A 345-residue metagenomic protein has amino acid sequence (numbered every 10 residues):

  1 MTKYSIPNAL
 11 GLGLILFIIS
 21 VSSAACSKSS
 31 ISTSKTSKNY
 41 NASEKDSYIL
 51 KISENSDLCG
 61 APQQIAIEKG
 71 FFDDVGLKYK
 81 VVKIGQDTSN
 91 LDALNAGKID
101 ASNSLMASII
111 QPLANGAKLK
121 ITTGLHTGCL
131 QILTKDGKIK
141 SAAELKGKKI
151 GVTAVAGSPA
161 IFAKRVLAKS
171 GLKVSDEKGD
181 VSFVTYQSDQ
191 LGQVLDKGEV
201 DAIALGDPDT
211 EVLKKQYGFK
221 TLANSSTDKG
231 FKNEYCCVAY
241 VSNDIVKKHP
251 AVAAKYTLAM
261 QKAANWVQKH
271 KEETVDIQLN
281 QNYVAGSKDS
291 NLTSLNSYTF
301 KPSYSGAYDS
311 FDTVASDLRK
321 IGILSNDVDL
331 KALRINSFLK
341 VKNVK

Functional and structural regions predicted by a protein language model:
M1-I49, K342-K345: Short, low-complexity disordered leader/linker segments with a strong preference for bacterial N-terminal type II
I31-T185, D201-D207, T221-A223, N233: Short, glycine-/small- and polar/acidic-enriched structural segments that line small-molecule recognition paths
D57, G85-T88, N103, T153 (+6 more regions): Soluble non-cytosolic domains of exported or imported proteins
A61-I65, K69-G70, D92, A96 (+12 more regions): Solvent-exposed, polar/charged alpha-helical surfaces in well-ordered, non-transmembrane soluble domains, broadly
D74, S175-E177, S226-K232, Y298-Y308: Short, solvent-exposed loop/beta-turn-alpha elements that line the ligand-binding surface or hinge of extracytoplasmic
M106-S108, E177-D180, V184-N280: Pocket-lining segment of extracytoplasmic ligand-binding domains
K247-S325: Secondary-structure end/capping motifs
S316-K345: Conserved C-terminal helix/tail region of periplasmic/extracytoplasmic solute-binding proteins
